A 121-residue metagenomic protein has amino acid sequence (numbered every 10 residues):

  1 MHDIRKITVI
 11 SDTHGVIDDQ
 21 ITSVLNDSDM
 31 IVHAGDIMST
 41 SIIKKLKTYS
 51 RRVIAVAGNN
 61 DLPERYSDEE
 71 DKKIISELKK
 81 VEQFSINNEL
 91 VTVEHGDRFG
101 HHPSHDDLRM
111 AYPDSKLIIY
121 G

Functional and structural regions predicted by a protein language model:
M1-Y49, D68-K80, N88: N-terminal active-site segment of His-dependent metallophosphoesterases
V9-S11, I31-D36, I54-N59, V93-H95 (+1 more regions): Active-site neighborhood of phospho(di)ester-bond hydrolases with catalytic His/Asp-centered motifs
G15-D19, M38-I42, N60-Y66, R98-S104 (+1 more regions): Active-site environment of divalent metal-dependent phosphoester hydrolases
L46-S50, R109-P113: Short, conserved loop/helix-junction motifs that constitute active-site signature segments in enzyme catalytic cores
I54-G58, L62-F99: Helix-adjacent hinge/juxtasegments
E89, D114-S115: Short coil/turn connectors at secondary-structure junctions
